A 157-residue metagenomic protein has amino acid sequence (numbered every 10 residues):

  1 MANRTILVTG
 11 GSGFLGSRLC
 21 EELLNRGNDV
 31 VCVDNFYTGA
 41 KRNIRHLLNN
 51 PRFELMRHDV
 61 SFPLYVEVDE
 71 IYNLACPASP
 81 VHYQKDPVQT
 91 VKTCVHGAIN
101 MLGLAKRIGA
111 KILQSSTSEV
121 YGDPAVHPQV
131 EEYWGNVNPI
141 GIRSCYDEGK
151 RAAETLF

Functional and structural regions predicted by a protein language model:
M1-F157: N-terminal Rossmann-like NAD(P)+-binding domain of SDR-like oxidoreductases, especially those catalyzing
